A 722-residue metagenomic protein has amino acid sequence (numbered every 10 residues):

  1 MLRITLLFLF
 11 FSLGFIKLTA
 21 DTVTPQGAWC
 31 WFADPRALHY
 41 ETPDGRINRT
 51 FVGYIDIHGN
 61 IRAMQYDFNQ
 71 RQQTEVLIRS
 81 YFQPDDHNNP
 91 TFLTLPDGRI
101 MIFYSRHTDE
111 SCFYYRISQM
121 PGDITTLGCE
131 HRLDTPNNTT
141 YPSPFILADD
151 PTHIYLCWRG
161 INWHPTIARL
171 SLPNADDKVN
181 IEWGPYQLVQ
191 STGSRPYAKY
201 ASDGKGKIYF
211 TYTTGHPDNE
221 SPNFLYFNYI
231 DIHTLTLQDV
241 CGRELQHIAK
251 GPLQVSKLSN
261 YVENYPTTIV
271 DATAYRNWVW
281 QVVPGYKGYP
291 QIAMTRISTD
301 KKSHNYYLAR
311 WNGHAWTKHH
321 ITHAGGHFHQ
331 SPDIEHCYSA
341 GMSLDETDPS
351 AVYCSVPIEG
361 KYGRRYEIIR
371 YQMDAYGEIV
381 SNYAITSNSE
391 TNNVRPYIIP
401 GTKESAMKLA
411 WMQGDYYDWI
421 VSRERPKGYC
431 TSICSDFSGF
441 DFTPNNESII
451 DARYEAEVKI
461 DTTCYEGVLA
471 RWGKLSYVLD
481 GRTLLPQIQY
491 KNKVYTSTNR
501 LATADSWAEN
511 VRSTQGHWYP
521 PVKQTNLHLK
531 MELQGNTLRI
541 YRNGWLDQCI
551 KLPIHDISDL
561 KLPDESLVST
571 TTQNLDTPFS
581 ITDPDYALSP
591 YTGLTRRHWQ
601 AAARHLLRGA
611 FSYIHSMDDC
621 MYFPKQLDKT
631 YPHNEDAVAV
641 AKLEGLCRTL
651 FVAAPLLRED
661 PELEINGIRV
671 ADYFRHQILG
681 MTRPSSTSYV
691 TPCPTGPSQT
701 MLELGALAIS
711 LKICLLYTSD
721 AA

Functional and structural regions predicted by a protein language model:
D21-F442, V640-L643: Extracellular, repeat-based ectodomains that mediate carbohydrate processing or recognition
P90, A637-L715: Membrane helical hairpin/interfacial module
N446-E466, R471-G473: A carbohydrate-recognition surface predominantly in extracellular/luminal proteins
R471-R500: Glycan-recognition/cleft segments
V494-H528: Short, aromatic/His-centered strand-loop micro-motif at the edge of beta-sheets
L527-L538: Localized edge beta-strand/strand-to-loop motifs within extracellular or lumenal beta-rich domains
I550-T572: Flexible glycan-contacting loops in extracellular carbohydrate-active proteins
Y717-A721: Conserved small/polar residues in nucleotide/adenosyl-binding loops
